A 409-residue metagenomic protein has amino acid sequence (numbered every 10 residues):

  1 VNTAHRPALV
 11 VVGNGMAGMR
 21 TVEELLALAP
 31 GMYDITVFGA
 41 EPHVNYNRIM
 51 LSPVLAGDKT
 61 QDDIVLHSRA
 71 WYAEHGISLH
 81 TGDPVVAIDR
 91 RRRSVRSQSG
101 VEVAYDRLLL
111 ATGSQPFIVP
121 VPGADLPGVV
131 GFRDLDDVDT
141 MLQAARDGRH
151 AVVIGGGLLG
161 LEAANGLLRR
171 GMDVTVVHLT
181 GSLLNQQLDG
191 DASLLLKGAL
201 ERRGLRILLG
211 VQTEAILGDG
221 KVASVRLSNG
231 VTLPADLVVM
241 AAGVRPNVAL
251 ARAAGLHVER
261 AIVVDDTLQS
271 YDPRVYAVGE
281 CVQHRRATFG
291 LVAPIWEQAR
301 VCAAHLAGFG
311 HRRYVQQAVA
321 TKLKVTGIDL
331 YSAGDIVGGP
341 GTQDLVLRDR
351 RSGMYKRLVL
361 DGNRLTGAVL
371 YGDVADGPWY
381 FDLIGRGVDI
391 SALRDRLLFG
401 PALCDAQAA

Functional and structural regions predicted by a protein language model:
V1-V10, V65-V152, R226-S228, V239-A241 (+3 more regions): FAD-binding core/adjacent interface of flavoenzyme oxidoreductases
N2-A8, A27, C281-P378: Mid-to-C-terminal Rossmann-like scaffold of FAD/NAD(P)H-dependent oxidoreductases
N2-S78, G166-Q187, W379: Beta1-alpha1 glycine-rich phosphate/pyrophosphate-binding loop at the start of Rossmann-like nucleotide-binding domains
G13-A17, R133-D134, I154-G157: Glycine-rich Rossmann-fold phosphate-binding loop(s) that bind the pyrophosphate of adenine dinucleotide cofactors
D34, L79-R96, V103, R169-V264: A Rossmann-like FAD-binding core segment of flavoenzymes
D125-G148, L217-R226, V231-A304, A392-R394: FAD-site-proximal beta/loop scaffold in flavoenzymes
T321, I390-A409: Cysteine/selenocysteine-centered motifs that mediate thiol-based redox chemistry or coordinate metal-sulfur cofactors
V374-S391: A short, polar/charged loop-to-alpha-helix boundary motif
